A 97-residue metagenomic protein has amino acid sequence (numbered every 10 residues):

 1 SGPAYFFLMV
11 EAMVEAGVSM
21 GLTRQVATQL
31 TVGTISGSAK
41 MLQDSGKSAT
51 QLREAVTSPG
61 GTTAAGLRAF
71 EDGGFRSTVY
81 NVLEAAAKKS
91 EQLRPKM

Functional and structural regions predicted by a protein language model:
S1-V18, Q29-Q43, G61: Active-site-proximal catalytic alpha-helix in oxidoreductases
S1-Y5, L22-V26, S48-T50, L67 (+1 more regions): Conserved Rossmann-fold dehydrogenase catalytic segment
E15-Q29, S77-Y80: Phosphate-handling active-site elements
V32-M97: NAD(P)-dependent Rossmann-like dehydrogenase/reductase catalytic/cofactor-binding core
